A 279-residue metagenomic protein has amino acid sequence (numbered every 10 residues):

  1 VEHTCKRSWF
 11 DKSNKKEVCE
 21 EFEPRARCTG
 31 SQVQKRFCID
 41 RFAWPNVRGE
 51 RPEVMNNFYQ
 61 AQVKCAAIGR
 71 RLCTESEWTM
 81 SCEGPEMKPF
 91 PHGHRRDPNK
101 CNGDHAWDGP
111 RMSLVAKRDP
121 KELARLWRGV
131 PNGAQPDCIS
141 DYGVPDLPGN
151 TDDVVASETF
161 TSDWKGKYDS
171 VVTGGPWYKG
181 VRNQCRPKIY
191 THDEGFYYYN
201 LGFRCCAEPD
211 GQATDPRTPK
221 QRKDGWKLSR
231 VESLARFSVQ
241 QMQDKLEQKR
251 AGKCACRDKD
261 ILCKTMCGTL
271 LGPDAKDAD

Functional and structural regions predicted by a protein language model:
V1-S76, S81, G149: A short glycine-rich, aromatic-capped structural motif
C28-G30, K121, D163, G195: Short secondary-structure boundary/capping segments
C28-G30, K35-F37, R128, Y168 (+1 more regions): A generic secondary-structure signal marking the coil-to-beta-strand transition
R36, N102-D108, T214-T218: Short, well-ordered strand-loop elements centered on a beta-strand within folded domains, enriched for acidic residues
C38-D40, P148, V155, R204-C206: Residues within well-ordered beta-strands of beta-sheet-rich folds
A43, P52-C73, C82-E83, A134-S140 (+1 more regions): Disulfide-stabilized, aromatic/cysteine-rich ligand-recognition loop
Q60-V63, A67, R71-Q184: Functional-site microenvironments in short loops/helix caps that host divalent-cation chemistry
D277-D279: Short, solvent-exposed mixed-charge patches
